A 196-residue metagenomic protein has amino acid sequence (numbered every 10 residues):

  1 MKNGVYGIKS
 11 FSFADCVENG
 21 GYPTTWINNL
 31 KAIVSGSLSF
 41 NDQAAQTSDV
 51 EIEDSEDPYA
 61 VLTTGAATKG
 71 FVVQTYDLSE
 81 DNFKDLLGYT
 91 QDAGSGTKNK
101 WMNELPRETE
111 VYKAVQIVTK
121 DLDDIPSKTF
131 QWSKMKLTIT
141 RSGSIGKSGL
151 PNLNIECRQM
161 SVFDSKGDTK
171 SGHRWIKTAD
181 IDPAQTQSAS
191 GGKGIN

Functional and structural regions predicted by a protein language model:
M1-D85, K134-N152: Solvent-exposed edge beta-strands and adjacent loop segments that serve as assembly or binding interfaces
G21, D81-N82, T119-T129, S165-G167: Short, surface-exposed beta-strand/loop "edge" segments at domain boundaries and coil↔beta transitions
N41-T47, D85-Q91, W101-L105, D124-W132: N-terminal start-of-chain detector that recognizes signal peptides and the immediate post-cleavage beginning
I52-E53, D57-Y59, S95-W101, I145 (+1 more regions): Surface-exposed ligand/attachment interfaces on beta-rich extracellular proteins
L62-A114: Extracellular-facing segments of soluble proteins and assemblies that are Gly/Ser/Thr-biased and enriched in aromatics
V72-Y76, V118, E156-M160: Residue-level recognition of well-ordered beta-strand positions that form the cores of beta-sheet-rich folds across
R107-I145: Acidic, glycine-rich flexible loop segments
T129-N196: Mixed-charge, glycine-accented linear interaction segment located at domain edges/termini
